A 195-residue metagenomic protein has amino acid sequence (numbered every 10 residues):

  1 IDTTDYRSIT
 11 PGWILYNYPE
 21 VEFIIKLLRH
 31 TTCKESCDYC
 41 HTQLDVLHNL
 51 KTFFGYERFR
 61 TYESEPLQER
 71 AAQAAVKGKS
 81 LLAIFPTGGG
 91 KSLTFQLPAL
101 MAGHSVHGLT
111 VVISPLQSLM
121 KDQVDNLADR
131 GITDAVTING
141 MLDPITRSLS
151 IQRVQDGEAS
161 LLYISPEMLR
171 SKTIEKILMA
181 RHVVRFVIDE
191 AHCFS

Functional and structural regions predicted by a protein language model:
I1-C40: N-terminal accessory nucleic-acid engagement/regulatory domains that precede and modulate ATP-driven motor cores
E35-P86: Conserved pre-motif I regulatory segment
R58-Y62, T87-G89, T137-L142, L162-I164: Short, flexible loop segments at the rims of nucleotide/cofactor-binding pockets, characterized by
V76-K79, S105-H107, G131-I132, Q155-E158 (+1 more regions): Short loop/turn elements that form and flank the Walker-type P-loop nucleotide-binding site in RecA-like NTPase cores
I84-G89, T94-A135, N139, G157: Conserved SF1/SF2 helicase motif Ia
P86-G89, E190-F194: Conserved helicase ATPase motor motifs in RecA-like P-loop NTPase domains
L100, D125, L142-R185, C193-S195: Conserved helix/coil segment N-terminal to the catalytic DExD/H
